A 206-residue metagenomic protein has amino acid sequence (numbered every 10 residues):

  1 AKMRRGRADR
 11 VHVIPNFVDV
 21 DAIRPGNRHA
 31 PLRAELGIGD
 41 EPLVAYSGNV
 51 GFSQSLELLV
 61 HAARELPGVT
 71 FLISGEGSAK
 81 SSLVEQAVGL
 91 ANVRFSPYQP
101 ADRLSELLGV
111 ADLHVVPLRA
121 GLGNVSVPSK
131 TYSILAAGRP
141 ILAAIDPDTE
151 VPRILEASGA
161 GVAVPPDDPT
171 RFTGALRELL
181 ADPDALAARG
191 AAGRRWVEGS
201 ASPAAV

Functional and structural regions predicted by a protein language model:
I14, Y46-G48, S74-G75, S96: Short hydrophobic "strand-cap" motifs at the C-terminus of beta-strands
F17: Carbohydrate-associated surface elements
R24-G37: A short helix/loop element that forms part of the nucleotide-sugar donor recognition site in Leloir-type
I38-Q54, V60-R64, L72: Conserved donor-binding/catalytic core segment of Leloir-type glycosyltransferases
E41, V69-G75, K80-S105: Nucleotide-activated donor-binding/catalytic signature segment of Leloir-type glycosyltransferases, i.e., the conserved
Q54, Y98-G109, H114-L135, P140-R153: Nucleotide-sugar-dependent
D146-R177, A185: Change "using UDP/GDP/dTDP sugars" to "using nucleotide sugars
D167, R171, D184-V206: A charged, aromatic-enriched C-terminal amphipathic alpha-helix characteristic of glycosyltransferases across folds
